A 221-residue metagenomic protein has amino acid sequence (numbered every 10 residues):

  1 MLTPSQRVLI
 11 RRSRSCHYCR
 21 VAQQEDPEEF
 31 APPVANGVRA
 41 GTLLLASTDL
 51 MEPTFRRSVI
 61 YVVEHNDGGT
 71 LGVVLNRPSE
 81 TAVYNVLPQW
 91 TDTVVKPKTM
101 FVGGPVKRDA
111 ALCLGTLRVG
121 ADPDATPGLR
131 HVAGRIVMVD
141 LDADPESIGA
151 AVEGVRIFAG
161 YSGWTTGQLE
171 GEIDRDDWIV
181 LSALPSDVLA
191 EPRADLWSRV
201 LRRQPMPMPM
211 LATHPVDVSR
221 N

Functional and structural regions predicted by a protein language model:
L2-L9: Extreme N-terminal basic, low-complexity initiation segments that serve as generic localization/processing leaders
S13, Y18-N221: A short aromatic-anchored loop/beta-hairpin motif
